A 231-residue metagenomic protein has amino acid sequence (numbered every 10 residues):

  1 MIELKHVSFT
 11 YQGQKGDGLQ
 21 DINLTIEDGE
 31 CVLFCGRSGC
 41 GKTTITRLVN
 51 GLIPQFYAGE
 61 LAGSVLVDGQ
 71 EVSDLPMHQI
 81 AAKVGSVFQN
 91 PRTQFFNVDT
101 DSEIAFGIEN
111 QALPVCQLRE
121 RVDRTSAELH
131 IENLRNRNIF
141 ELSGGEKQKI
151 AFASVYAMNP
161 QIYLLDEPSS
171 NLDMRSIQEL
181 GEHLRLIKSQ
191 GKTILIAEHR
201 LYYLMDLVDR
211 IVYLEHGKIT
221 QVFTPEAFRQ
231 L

Functional and structural regions predicted by a protein language model:
S64-Q79: ABC ATPase NBD Q-loop/coupling interface
C116-L134: Conserved ABC ATPase "signature" region
N138-L142, E146: Conserved ABC ATPase signature
F152-A153: Hydrophobic anchor residue at the start of the ABC signature
Y163-D166: Catalytic Walker B motif of ABC-type/P-loop ATPase nucleotide-binding domains
E198-H199: H-loop/switch region of ABC-family ATPase nucleotide-binding domains
